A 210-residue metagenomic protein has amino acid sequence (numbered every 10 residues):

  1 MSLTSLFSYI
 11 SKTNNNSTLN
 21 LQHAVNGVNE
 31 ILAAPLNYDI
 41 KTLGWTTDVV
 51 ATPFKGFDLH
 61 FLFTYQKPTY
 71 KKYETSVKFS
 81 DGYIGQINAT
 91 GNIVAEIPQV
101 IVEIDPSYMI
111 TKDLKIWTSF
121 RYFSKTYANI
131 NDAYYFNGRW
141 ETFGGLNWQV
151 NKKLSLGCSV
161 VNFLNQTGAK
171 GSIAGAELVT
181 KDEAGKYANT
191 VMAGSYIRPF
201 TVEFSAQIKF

Functional and structural regions predicted by a protein language model:
M1, V50-K55, I110-K112, V150-L154 (+2 more regions): Outer-membrane beta-barrel proteins
S2, T42-G44, D113-K115, R139-F143 (+2 more regions): Active-site lining segments that contact anionic ligands and/or coordinate catalytic metals
S2-S11, H23-T126: Gram-negative outer-membrane beta-barrel transporters
N15-L21, K71-F79, I130-D132, G168-A176 (+1 more regions): Outer-membrane beta-barrel and related beta-rich outer-membrane complex signature in Gram-negative bacteria
A34-D39, N131-F136, A193: Outer-membrane beta-barrel proteins
T47-A51, F61, I104-Y108, G144-W148 (+2 more regions): Residues on the lipid-exposed face of transmembrane beta-strands in outer-membrane beta-barrel proteins
Y70, A95-Q149, L164-N165, A169-L178: C-terminal beta-barrel architecture of Gram-negative outer-membrane proteins
S124-T126, W148-F210: C-terminal beta-signal and adjacent terminal beta-strands/loops of Gram-negative outer-membrane beta-barrel proteins
